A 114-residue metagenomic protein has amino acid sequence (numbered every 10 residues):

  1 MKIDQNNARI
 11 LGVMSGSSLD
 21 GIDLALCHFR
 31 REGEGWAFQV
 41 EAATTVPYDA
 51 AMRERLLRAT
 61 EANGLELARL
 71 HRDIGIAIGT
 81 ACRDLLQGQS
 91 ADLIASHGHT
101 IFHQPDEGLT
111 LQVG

Functional and structural regions predicted by a protein language model:
M1-G114: Short acidic/glycine-rich loops and adjacent helix/strand connectors that line catalytic pockets where negatively
